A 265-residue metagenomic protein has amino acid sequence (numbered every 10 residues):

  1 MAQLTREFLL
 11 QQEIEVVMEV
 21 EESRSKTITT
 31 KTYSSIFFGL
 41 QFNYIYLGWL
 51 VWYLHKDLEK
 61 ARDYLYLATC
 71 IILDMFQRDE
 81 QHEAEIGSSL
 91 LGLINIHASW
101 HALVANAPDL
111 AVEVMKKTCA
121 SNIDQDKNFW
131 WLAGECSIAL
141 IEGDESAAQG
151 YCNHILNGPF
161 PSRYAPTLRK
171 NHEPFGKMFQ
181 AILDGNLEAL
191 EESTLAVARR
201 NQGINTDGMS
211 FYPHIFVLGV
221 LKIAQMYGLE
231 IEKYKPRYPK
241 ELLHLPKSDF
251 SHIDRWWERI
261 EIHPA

Functional and structural regions predicted by a protein language model:
A2-N201: Eukaryote-skewed repeat-based solenoidal scaffolds used as protein-protein interaction platforms, primarily
F175, F179-A265: Long, ordered, amphipathic alpha-helical scaffolds
